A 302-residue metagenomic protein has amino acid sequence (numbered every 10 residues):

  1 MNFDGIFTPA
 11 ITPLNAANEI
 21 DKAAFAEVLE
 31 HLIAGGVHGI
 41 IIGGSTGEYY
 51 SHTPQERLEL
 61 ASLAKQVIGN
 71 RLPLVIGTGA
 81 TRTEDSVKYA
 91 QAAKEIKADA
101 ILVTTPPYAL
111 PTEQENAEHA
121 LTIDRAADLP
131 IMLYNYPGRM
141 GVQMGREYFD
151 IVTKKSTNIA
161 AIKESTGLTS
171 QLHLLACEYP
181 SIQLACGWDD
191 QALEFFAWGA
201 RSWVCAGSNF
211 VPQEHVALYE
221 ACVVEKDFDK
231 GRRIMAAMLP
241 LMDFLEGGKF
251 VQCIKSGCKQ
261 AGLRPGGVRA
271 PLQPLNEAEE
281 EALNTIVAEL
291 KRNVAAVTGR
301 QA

Functional and structural regions predicted by a protein language model:
M1-G141: Active-site beta->alpha loop and helix N-cap motifs at the rims of alpha/beta catalytic domains
A23, E84, Q114, T166 (+2 more regions): Residue-level recognition of alpha-helix initiation/capping sites
F25, R57, A61, S86 (+6 more regions): A general structural signal for well-ordered alpha-helical segments in protein cores
G35, E59, L63-V67, A92-I96 (+8 more regions): Alpha-helical structural signal in soluble globular domains
R82, W188-D189, N276: Helix N-cap/beta->alpha junction signal
R125-A126, P137-E246: Catalytic alpha/beta core domains of metabolic enzymes, predominantly
F196-A302: Structured C-terminal cap/extension of enzyme domains
